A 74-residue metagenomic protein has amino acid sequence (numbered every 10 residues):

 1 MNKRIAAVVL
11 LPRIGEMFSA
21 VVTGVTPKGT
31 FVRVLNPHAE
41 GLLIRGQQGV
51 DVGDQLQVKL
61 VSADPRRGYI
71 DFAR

Functional and structural regions predicted by a protein language model:
M1-R74: Structured C-terminal cores of nucleic-acid metabolism proteins
